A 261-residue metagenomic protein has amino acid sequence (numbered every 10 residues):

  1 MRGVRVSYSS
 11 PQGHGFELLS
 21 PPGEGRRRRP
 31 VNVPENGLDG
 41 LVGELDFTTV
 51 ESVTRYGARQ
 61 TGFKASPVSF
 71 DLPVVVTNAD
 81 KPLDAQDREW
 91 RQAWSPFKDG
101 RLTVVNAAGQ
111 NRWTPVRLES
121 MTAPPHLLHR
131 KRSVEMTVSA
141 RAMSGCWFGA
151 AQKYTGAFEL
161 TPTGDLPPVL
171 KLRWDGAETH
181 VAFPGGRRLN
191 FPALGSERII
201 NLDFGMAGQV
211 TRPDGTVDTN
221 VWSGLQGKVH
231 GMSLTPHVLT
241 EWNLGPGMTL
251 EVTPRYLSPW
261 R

Functional and structural regions predicted by a protein language model:
M1-T49: Polar/acidic, low-complexity leader/linker segments enriched in S/T/G and N/D
S10, V76, V104-Q110, F183-G185 (+1 more regions): Short acidic, glycine-rich loop/turn motifs
E17-G23, R28-N32, R112-S120, R188-L194 (+1 more regions): Short amphipathic beta-strand/extended segments with alternating polar/hydrophobic composition
E51-K81, K131-C146, L239: Oligomerization/assembly interface segments of phage tail-like spikes and tubes
K64-V68, W94-P96, R130-R132, G164-L166 (+1 more regions): Solvent-exposed loop and beta-edge segments used for protein-protein assembly and interaction
A85-P96: Short amphipathic alpha-helices in soluble, non-transmembrane regions that often serve as interface/regulatory elements
D99-G145: Short beta-strand and beta-hairpin "edge-sheet" elements
C146-R261: Intrinsically disordered, low-complexity segments enriched in serine, threonine, and glycine
